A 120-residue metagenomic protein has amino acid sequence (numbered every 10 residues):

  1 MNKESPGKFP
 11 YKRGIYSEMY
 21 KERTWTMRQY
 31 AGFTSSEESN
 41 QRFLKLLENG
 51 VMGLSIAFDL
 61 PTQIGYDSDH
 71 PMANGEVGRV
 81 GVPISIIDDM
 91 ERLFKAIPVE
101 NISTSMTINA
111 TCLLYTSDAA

Functional and structural regions predicted by a protein language model:
M1-D88, L93-E100: Acidic/polar, glycine-rich intrinsically disordered N-terminal extensions of enzymes
P61, N109-L114: Gly/Ser/Thr-rich loops at beta-strand to alpha-helix junctions that form or flank small-molecule/cofactor-binding
I102-N109: A short, small-residue-rich loop immediately preceding and capping a beta-strand
Y115-A120: Conserved small/polar residues in nucleotide/adenosyl-binding loops
